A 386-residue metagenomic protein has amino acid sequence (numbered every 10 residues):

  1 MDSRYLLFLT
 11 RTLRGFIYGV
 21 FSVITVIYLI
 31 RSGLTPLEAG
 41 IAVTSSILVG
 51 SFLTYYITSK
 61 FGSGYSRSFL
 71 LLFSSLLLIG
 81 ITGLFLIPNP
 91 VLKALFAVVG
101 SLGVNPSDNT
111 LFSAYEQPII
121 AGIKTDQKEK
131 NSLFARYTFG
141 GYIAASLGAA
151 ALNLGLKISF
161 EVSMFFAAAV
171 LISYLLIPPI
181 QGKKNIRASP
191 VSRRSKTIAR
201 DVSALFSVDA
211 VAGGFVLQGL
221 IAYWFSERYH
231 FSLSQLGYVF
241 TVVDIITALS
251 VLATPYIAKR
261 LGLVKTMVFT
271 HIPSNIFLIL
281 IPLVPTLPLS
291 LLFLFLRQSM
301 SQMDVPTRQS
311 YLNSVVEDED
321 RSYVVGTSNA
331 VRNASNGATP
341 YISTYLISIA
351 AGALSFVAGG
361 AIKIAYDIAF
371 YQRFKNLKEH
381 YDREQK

Functional and structural regions predicted by a protein language model:
M1-S51, R200-F206, A210-F240: Helix-loop boundary and gating motifs at the non-cytosolic
T12, G80, P90-L111, L289-M303: Hydrophobic core of transmembrane alpha-helices in multi-pass small-molecule transporters, especially MFS/SLC-type
I41-S59, T241-A253: Central cavity-lining transmembrane alpha-helices of secondary-active solute carriers, predominantly the Major
L53-Y65, S250-L263, I347: Helix-to-loop junctions at the C-terminal end of transmembrane segments in multipass secondary transporters
S68-G83, K265-L280, G360: Structural signature of the two symmetry-related core transmembrane helices
V104-K124, M303-V316: Intracellular juxtamembrane helix-capping segments at the cytosolic ends of symmetry-related transmembrane helices
F134-L152, V331-T339: Glycine-rich segments within core transmembrane alpha-helices of 12-TM secondary carriers
I158-L175, L354-Y371: Symmetry-related core transmembrane helices of the 12-TM Major Facilitator Superfamily/SLC fold
